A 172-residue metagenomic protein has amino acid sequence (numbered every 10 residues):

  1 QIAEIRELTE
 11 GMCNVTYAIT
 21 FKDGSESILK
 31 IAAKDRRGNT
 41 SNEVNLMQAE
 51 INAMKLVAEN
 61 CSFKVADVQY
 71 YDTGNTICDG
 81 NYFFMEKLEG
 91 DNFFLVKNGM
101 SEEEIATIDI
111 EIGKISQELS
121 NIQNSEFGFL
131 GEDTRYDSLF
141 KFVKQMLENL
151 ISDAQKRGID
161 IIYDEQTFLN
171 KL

Functional and structural regions predicted by a protein language model:
Q1-E4: Juxta-kinase regulatory segment immediately upstream of eukaryotic protein kinase catalytic domains
R6-Q145, N149, D153-Q155: ATP-binding pocket architecture of kinase catalytic cores
G158-I162: Charged, low-complexity interaction regions
Y163-K171: Conserved GNAT-fold acetyl-CoA-binding loop/helix
